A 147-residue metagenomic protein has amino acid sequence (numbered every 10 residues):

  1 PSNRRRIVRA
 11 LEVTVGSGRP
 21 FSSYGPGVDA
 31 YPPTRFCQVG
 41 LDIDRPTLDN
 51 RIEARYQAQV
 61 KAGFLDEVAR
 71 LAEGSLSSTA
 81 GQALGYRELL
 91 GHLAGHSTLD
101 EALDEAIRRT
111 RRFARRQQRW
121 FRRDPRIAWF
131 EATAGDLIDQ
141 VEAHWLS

Functional and structural regions predicted by a protein language model:
P1-S147: Phosphate/pyrophosphate-binding catalytic cores of soluble transferases and nucleic-acid-acting enzymes
